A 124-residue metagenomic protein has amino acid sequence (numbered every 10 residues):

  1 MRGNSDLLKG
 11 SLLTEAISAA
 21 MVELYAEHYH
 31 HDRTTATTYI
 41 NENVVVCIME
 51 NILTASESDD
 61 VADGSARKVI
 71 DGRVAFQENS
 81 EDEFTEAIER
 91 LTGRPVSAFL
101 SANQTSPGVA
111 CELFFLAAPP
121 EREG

Functional and structural regions predicted by a protein language model:
M1-G124: Interaction-mediating elements
